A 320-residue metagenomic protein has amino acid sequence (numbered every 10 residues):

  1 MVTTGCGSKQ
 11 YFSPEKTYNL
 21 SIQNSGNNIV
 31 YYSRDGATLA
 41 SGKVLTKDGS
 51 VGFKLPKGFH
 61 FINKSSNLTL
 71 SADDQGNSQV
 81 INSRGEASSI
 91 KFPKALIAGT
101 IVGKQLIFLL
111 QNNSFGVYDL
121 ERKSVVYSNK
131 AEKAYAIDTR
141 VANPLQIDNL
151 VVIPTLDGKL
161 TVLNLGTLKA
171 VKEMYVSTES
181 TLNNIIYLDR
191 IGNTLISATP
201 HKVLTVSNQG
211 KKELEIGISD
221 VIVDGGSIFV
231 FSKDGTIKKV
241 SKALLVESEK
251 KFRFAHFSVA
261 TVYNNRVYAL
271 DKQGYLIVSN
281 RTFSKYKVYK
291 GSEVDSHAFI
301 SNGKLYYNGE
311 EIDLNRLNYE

Functional and structural regions predicted by a protein language model:
M1-Q23: Bacterial Sec signal peptide processing site at the extreme N-terminus
Q10-F12, Y18, D48-F59, R84-F92 (+5 more regions): A short beta-strand motif characteristic of beta-propeller blades
L20-S33, K54-L68, K91-Q105, Y135-L145 (+4 more regions): Repeated scaffold domains used in trafficking and secretory/extracellular systems, primarily beta-propellers
A37-L106, N113: Post-signal peptide N-terminal segment of secreted/secretory-pathway proteins
A40-L45, D74-Q79, N112-G116, D157-T161 (+5 more regions): Loop/turn residues immediately N-terminal
I81-N82, D119, N164, S207-N208 (+3 more regions): Structural recognition of the beta-propeller blade-terminating site
K123, S128, A136-K242, E249: Acidic, serine/threonine- and glycine-rich low-complexity intrinsically disordered segments that serve as flexible
S232, T236-E320: Hydrophilic extracytoplasmic domains
